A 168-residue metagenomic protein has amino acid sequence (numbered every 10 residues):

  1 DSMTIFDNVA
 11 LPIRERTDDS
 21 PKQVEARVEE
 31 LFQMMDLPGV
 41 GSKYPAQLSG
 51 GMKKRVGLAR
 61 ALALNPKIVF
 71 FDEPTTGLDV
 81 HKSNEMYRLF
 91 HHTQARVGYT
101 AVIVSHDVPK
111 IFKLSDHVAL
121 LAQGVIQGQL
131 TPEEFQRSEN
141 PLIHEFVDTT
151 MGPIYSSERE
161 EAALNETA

Functional and structural regions predicted by a protein language model:
K22-G39: Conserved ABC ATPase "signature" region
Y44-L48, M52: Conserved ABC ATPase signature
A63-K67: A short, proline-enriched helix->beta-strand linker immediately N-terminal to the Walker B motif in ABC-type P-loop
V69-D72: Catalytic Walker B motif of ABC-type/P-loop ATPase nucleotide-binding domains
S105-H106: H-loop/switch region of ABC-family ATPase nucleotide-binding domains
I111-K113: A short, surface-exposed alpha-helical micro-motif characterized by mixed small hydrophobic and charged/polar residues
